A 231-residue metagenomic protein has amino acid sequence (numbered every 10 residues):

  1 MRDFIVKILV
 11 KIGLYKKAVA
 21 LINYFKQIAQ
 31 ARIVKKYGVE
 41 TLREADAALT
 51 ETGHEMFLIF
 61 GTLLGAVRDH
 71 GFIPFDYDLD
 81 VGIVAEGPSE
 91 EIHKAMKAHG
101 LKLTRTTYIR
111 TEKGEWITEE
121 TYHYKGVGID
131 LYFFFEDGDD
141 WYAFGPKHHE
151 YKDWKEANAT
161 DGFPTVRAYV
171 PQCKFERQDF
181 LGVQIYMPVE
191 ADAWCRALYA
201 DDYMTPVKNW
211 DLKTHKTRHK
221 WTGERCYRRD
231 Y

Functional and structural regions predicted by a protein language model:
R2, S89, P188-D192: Alpha-helix initiation and N-capping motif
R2-I59: Helical scaffold of the NTase/Pol beta-like nucleotidyltransferase catalytic core
K26-D46, T50, K97-P188, A193-A197 (+1 more regions): Conserved catalytic core of two-metal-ion nucleotidyltransferases
D46-L79, E86: Active-site nucleotide-donor binding segment shared across nucleotidyl transfer reactions
F57-T62, F72-D76, C173, F180 (+2 more regions): Tryptophan-centric aromatic hotspots in well-structured domains and transmembrane helices
D76-I83, N209-W210, Y227: Short, structured secondary-structure boundary patches
A85-L101: Amphipathic alpha-helical segments
